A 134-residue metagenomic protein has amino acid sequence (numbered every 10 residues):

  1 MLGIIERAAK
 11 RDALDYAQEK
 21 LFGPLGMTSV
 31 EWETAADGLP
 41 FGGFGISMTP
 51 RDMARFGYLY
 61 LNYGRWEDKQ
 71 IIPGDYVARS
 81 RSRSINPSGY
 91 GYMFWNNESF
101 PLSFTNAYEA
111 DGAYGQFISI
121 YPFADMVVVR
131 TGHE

Functional and structural regions predicted by a protein language model:
M1-L21, M53-L59, D125-V128: Alpha-helical scaffold elements that line and support the substrate/ligand-binding pocket of soluble hydrolases
E6, F22, G26-V30, Y58-W66 (+1 more regions): Short helix-capping and hinge/turn segments at secondary-structure transitions, especially at repeat and domain
R7-F44, M48: Active-site helix/loop module of the DD-peptidase/beta-lactamase fold, centered on the serine-lysine SxxK catalytic
S29-V30, A78-V127: Active-site Gly/Thr loop motif
W32, M53, W66, F94-N96: Tryptophan-centered motif/residue detector
T34, L39-F41, G64, Y108-D111: Short glycine- and Lys/Arg-enriched binding-loop motifs that mark or flank ligand-binding interfaces
T49-A54, Y58, W66-S84: A conserved catalytic-loop motif detector
